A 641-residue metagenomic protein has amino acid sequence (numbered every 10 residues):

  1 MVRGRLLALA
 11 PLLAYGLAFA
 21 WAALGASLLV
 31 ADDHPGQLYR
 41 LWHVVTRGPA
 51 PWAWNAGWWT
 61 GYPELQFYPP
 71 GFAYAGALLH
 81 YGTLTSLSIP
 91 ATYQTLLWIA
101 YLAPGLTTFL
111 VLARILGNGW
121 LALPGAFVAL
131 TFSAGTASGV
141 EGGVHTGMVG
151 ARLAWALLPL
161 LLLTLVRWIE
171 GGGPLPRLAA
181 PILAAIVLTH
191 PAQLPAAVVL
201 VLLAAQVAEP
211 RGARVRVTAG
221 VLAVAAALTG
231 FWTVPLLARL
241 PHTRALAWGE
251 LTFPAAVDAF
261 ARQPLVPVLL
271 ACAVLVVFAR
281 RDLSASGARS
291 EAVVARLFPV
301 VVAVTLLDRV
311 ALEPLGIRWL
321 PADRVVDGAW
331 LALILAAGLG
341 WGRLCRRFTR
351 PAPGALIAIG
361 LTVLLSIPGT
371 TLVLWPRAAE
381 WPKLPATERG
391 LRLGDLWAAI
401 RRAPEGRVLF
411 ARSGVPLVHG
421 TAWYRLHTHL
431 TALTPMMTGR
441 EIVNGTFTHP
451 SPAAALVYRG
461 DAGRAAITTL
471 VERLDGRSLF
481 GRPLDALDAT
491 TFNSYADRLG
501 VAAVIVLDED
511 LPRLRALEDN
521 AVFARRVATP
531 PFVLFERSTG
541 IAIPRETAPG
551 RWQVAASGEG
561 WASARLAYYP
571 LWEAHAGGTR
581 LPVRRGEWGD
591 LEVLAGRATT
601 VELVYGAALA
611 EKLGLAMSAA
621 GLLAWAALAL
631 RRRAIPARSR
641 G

Functional and structural regions predicted by a protein language model:
M1-L384, E388-G390, D395-A398, P404 (+6 more regions): Membrane-embedded transmembrane-helix bundle of lipid-linked glycan/lipid transferases
S138-E141, H419-W423, T446-F447, A516-D519: Short, solvent-exposed loop/turn and secondary-structure capping segments
L183, L364-L384, A399-N493, Y568-P570: Extracytoplasmic/lumenal acceptor-recognition loop(s) of multi-pass membrane glycoenzymes
A196-A197, L417-G420, P452, P512-A516: Extracytoplasmic/secreted cell-surface and envelope-processing proteins
I400-E405, A496-G500, A555-G558, L594-R597: Flexible, charged surface loops at secondary-structure boundaries
V408-L409, A503-V506, A556, A562-S563: Short, hydrophobic beta-strand segments that form beta-sheet elements in well-ordered domains
A411-G414, V506-D510: Structural motif
L511, V527-I635: Active-site-proximal, structured, solvent-exposed surfaces of multi-pass membrane proteins that position macromolecular
